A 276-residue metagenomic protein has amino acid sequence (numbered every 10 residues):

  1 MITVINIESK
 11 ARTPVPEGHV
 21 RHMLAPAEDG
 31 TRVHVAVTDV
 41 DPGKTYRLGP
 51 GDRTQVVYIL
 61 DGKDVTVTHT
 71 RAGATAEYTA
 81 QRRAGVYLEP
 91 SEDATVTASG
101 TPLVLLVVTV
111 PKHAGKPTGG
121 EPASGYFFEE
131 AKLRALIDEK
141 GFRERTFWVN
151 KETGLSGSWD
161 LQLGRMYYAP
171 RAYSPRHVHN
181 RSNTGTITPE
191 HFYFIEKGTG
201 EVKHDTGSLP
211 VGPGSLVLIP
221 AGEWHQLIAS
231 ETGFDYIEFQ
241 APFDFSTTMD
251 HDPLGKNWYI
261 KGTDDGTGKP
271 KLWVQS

Functional and structural regions predicted by a protein language model:
M1-H34, R47, Q81-R82, V104 (+3 more regions): A short, N-terminal "cap"/entry segment at the start of jelly-roll beta-barrel domains of the cupin/DSBH fold
V4, V35-D39, V56-Y58, E77 (+6 more regions): Conserved hydrophobic/aromatic beta-strand scaffold that supports enzyme active sites
D29-G30, Y87, V96, L155-S158 (+3 more regions): Short glycine/serine/proline-enriched coil/turn segments at secondary-structure junctions
H34-G51, G164-T186: Conserved short histidine dyad/triad with adjacent acidic residue
V37, P50, H69-R71, A98 (+5 more regions): Residue-level recognition of conserved beta-strand positions in structured domain cores
T45-R82, T186-P213, E223, H251: A short beta-strand-loop-beta hairpin characteristic of the jelly-roll/cupin
G51, I59-L60, E89, S99 (+5 more regions): A short, compositionally biased micro-patch
Q81-A84, P90-K116, E201, G212-P213 (+1 more regions): Ligand-binding loop in jelly-roll beta-barrel domains
